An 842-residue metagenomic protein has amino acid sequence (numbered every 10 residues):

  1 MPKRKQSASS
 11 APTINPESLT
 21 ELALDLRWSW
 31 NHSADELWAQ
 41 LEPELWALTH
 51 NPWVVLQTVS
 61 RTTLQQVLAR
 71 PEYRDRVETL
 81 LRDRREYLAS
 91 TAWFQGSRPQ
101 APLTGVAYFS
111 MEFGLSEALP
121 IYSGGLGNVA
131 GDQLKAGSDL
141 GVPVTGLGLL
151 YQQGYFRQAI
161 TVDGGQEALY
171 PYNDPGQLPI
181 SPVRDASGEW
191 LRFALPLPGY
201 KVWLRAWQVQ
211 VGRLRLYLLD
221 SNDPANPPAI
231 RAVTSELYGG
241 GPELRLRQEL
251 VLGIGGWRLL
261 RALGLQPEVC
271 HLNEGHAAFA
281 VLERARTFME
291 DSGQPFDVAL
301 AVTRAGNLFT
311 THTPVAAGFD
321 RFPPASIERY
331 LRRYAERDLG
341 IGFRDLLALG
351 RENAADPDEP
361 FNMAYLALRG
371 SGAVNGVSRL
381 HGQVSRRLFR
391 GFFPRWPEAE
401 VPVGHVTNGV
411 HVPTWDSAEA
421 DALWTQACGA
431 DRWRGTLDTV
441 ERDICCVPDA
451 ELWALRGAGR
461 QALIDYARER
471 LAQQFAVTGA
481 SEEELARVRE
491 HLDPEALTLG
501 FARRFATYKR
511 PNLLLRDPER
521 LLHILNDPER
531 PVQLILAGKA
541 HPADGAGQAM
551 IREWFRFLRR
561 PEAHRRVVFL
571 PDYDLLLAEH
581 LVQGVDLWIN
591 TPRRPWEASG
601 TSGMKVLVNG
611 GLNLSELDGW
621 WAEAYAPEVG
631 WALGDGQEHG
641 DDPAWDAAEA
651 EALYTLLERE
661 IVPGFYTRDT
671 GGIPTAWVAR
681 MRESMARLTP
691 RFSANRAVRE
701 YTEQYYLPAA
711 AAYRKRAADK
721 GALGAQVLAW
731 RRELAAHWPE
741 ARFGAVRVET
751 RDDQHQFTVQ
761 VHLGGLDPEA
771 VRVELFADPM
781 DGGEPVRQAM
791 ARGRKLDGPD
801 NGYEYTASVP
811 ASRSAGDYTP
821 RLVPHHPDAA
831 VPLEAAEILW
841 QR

Functional and structural regions predicted by a protein language model:
M1-R842: Catalytic cores of carbohydrate-active enzymes across secretory and cytosolic contexts
